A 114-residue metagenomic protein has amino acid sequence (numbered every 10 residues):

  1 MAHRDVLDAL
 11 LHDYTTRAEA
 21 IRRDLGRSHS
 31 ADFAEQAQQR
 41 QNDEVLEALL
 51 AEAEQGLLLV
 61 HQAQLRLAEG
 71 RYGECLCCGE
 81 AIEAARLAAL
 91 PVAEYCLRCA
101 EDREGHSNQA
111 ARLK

Functional and structural regions predicted by a protein language model:
M1-E69, A89, H106-K114: Interaction interfaces in information-processing and related assembly proteins
V60, A81-I82: Short hydrophobic "helix-edge" motifs at membrane interfaces and signal-peptide entry regions
E69-G73, E80: Conserved RNAP core-binding helix
L76-C78, R98: Short, cysteine/histidine-rich loop/knuckle motifs that typically chelate Zn2+
E83, E104: Short functional micro-motifs and their immediate structural scaffolds
V92-D102: Cysteine-rich micro-motifs
